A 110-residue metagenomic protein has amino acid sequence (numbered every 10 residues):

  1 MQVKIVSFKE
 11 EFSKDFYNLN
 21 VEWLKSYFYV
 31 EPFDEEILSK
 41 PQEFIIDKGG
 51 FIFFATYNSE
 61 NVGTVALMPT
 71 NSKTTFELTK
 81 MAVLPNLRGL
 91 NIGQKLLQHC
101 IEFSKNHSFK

Functional and structural regions predicted by a protein language model:
Q2-K4: Extreme N-terminal starter segment of soluble prokaryotic enzymes
S7-T79, L84-N86, Q94-H99, F103 (+1 more regions): Acetyl-CoA-dependent GNAT
L90: Flexible nucleotide-binding loop
K110: Short acidic/polar active-site loop segments enriched in Thr and Asp
